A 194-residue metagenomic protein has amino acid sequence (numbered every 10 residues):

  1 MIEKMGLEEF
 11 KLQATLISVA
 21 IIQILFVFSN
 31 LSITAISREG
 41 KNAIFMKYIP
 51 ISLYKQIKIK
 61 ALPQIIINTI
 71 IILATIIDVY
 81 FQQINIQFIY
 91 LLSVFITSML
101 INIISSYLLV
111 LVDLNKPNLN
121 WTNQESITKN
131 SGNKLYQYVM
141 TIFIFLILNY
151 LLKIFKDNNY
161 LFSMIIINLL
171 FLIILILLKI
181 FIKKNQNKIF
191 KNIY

Functional and structural regions predicted by a protein language model:
M1-I44, L53-Y194: Hydrophobic alpha-helical transmembrane segments of membrane proteins
